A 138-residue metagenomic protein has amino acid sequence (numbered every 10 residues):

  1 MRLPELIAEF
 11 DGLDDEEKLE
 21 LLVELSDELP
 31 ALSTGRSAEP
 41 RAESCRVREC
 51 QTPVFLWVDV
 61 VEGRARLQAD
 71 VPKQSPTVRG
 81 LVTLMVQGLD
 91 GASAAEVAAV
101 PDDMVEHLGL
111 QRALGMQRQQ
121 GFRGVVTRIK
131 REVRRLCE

Functional and structural regions predicted by a protein language model:
M1-P40, S44: Extended low-complexity intrinsically disordered regions
I7, T83-V86: Amphipathic alpha-helical segments within well-ordered protein domains
E9, A95, V100, V105-E138: C-terminal binding/interaction regions
G12-D15, P72-T77, Q117: Structural motif
K18, T52, T77-V82, S93 (+2 more regions): Amphipathic alpha-helical interface surfaces
S26, G88-L89, I129, V133: Generic structural signal for hydrophobic core residues of well-folded globular domains
R36-V58: Structured beta-strand/loop patches that form or line metal/cofactor-binding pockets in enzymes
D59-P76, V86-D90: Conserved interaction-surface patches within small, structured recognition/assembly domains
